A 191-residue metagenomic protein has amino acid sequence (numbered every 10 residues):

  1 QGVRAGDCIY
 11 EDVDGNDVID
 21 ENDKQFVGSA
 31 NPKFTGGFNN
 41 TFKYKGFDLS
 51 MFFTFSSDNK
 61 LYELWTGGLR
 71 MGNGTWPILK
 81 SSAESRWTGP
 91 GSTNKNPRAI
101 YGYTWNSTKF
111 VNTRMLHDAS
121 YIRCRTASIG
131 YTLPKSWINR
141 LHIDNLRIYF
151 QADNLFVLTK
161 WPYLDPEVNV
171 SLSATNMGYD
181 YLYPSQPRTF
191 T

Functional and structural regions predicted by a protein language model:
Q1, A83-S92, T159-T191: C-terminal beta-signal and terminal closure region of outer-membrane beta-barrel proteins
Q1-G28, G89, D153, K160: Conserved small-residue
A5, S57-R147, Q151-D153: Extracytoplasmic gating/loop element in the C-terminal half of outer-membrane beta-barrel translocons and assembly
V18-F26, N31, A83-S85, S107-M115 (+1 more regions): Extracytoplasmic loops and strand-loop junctions of Gram-negative outer membrane beta-barrel proteins
F34, K45-F47, S120, H142-L146 (+1 more regions): Outer-envelope beta-barrel architecture signal
G37-N39, T126-G130, T191: Membrane-embedded beta-strand positions in outer-membrane beta-barrel channels/transporters
N39, D48-S50, R147-Y149: Residue-level detector of the transmembrane beta-barrel scaffold of outer-membrane proteins
G46-M51, S136-W137: Repeated loop/turn-to-beta-strand initiation elements of outer-membrane beta-barrel proteins
